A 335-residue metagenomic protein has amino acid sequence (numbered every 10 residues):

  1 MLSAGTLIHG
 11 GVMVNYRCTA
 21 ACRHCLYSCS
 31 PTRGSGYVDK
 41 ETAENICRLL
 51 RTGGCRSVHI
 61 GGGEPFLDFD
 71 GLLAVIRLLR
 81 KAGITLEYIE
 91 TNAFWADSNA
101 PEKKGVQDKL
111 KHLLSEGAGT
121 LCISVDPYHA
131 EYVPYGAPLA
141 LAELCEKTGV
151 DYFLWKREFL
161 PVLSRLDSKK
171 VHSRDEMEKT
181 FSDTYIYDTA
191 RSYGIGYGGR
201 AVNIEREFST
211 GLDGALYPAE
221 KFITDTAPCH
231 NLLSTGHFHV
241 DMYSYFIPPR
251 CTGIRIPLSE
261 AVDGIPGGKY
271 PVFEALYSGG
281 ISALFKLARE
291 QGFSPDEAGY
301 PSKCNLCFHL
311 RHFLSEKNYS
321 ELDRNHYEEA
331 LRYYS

Functional and structural regions predicted by a protein language model:
L2-K40: Canonical Radical SAM [4Fe-4S] cluster-binding loop centered on the CxxxCxxC motif and its immediate flanking residues
H9, C29-V38, C55-D68, I84-K104 (+2 more regions): Core AdoMet radical
Y27-G36, L310-N325: Iron-sulfur (Fe-S) cluster-binding segments and ferredoxin-like electron-carrier domains, especially [2Fe-2S]
Y37-I46, Y319-R332: Short cysteine/histidine-rich metal-coordination sites, predominantly Zn2+-binding motifs
L49-T52, R80-K81, D108-G117, L141-L144: Acidic (Asp/Glu)-rich catalytic clusters
L72-V75, S98-K111, R165-S173: Distinct, well-ordered alpha-helical segments
V125-N231, T235, V240-D241: Classical nucleotidyltransferase
R191-S315: Accessory C-terminal segments flanking Radical SAM cores
